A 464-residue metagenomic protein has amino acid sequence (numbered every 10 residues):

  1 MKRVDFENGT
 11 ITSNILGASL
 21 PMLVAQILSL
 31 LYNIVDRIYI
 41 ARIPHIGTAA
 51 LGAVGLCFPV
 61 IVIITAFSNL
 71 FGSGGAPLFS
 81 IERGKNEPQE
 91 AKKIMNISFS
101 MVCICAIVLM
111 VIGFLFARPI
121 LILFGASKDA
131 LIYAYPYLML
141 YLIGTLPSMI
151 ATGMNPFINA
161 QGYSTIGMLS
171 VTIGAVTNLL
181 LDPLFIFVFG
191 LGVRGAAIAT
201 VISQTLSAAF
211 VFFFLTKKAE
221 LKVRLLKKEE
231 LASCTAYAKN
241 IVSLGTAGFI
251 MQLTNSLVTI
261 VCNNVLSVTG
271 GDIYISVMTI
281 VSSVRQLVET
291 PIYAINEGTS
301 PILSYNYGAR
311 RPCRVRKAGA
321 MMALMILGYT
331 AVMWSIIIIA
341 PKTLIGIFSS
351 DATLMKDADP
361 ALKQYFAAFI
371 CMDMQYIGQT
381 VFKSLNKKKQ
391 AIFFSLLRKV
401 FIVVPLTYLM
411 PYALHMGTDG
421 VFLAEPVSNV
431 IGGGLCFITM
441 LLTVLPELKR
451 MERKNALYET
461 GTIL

Functional and structural regions predicted by a protein language model:
M1-S19, F79-G144, G190-G245, L303-A368 (+1 more regions): Short alpha-helical transmembrane segments in multi-pass integral membrane proteins
F6-I46, P59-G74, L78, C103-M110 (+5 more regions): N-terminal transmembrane alpha-helices
G17-D36, L140, G174, S203-S207 (+4 more regions): Transmembrane helical elements of multi-pass membrane transporters/channels
M22, Q26, I38, P77 (+16 more regions): Transmembrane alpha-helix boundary and packing residues in multipass membrane permease domains and related
L23, I27, L31, V35 (+18 more regions): Generic alpha-helical transmembrane segments of integral inner-membrane proteins, especially permease/transport modules
I27, L31-L51, L121-K128, L184-L191 (+5 more regions): Helix-terminus/linker motif at the lipid-water interface of multi-pass membrane proteins
L51-V111, S148-G167, N263, I275-S335 (+2 more regions): Small-residue-rich hydrophobic transmembrane alpha-helices
G72, Y141-N159, G167-N178, A196-V211 (+5 more regions): Short runs within selected transmembrane alpha-helices of multi-pass transporters and secretion channels
